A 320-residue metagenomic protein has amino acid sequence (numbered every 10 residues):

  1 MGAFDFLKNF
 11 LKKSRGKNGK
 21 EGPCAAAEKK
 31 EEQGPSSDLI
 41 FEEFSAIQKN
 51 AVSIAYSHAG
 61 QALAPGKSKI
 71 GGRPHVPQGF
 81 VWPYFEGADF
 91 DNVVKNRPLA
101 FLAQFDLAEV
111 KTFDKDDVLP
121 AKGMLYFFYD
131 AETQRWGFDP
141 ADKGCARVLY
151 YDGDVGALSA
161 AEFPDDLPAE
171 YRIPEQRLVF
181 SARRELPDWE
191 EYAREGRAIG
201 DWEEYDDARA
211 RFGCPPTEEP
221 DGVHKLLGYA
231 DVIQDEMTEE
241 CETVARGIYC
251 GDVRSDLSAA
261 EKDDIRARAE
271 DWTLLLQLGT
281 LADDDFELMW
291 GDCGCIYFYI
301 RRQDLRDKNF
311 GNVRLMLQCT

Functional and structural regions predicted by a protein language model:
A3-L11, R15-T320: Preference for intrinsically disordered or flexible, low-complexity segments and adjacent hinge/connector residues
